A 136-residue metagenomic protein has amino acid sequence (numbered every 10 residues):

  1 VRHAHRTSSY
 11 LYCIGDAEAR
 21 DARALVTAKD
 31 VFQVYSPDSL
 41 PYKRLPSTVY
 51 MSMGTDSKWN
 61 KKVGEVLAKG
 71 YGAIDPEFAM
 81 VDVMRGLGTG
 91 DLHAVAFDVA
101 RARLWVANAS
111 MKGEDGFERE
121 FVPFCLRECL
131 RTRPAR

Functional and structural regions predicted by a protein language model:
V1-R136: C-terminal, well-structured catalytic/ligand-binding subdomain of enzymes
